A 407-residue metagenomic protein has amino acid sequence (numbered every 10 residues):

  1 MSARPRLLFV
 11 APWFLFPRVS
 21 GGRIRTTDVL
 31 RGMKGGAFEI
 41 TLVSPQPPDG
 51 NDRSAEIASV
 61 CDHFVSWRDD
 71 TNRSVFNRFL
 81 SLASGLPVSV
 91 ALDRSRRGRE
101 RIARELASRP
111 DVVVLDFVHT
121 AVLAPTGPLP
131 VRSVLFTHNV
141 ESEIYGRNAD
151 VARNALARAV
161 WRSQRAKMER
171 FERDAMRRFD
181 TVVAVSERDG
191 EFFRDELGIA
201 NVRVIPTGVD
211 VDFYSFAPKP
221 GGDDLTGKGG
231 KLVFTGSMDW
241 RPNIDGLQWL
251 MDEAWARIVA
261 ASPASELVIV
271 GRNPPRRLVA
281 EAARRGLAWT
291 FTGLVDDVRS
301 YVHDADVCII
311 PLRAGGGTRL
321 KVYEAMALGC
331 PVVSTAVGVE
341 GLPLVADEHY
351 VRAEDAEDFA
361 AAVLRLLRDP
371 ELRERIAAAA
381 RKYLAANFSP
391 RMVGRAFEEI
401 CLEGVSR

Functional and structural regions predicted by a protein language model:
P12, T71-A91, V131-R170, G227 (+1 more regions): Acceptor-binding helix/loop patch of EC 2.4 sugar-transfer enzymes, predominantly nucleotide-sugar-dependent
G146, V209-D224, V279-A280: Acidic anion/phosphate-binding donor-loop and adjacent secondary structure in glycosyltransferase catalytic cores
D180, S300-G317, L328-P331: Acidic donor-binding loop of glycosyltransferase active sites
R188, G208: Carbohydrate-associated surface elements
S262-S300: Nucleotide-activated donor-binding/catalytic signature segment of Leloir-type glycosyltransferases, i.e., the conserved
K321-E324, P331-T335: Short hydrophobic beta-strand element within catalytic cores of glycosyltransferases and related nucleotide-activated
Y350-E357, R365-E371: Conserved acidic donor-binding segment of nucleotide-sugar-dependent glycosyltransferases
L372-A386, V393-A396: A short, well-ordered alpha-helix in the C-terminal region of glycosyltransferases
